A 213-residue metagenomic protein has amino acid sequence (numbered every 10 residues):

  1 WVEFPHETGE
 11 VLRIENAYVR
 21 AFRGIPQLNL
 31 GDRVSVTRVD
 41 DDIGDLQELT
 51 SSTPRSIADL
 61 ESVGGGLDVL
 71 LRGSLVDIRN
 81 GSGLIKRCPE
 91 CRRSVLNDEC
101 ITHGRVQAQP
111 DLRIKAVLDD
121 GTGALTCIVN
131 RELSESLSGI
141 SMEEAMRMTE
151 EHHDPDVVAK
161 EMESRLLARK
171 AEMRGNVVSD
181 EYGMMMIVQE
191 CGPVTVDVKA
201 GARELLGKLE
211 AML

Functional and structural regions predicted by a protein language model:
W1-L213: Single-stranded nucleic acid-binding proteins centered on OB/S1-type folds and their adjacent low-complexity
